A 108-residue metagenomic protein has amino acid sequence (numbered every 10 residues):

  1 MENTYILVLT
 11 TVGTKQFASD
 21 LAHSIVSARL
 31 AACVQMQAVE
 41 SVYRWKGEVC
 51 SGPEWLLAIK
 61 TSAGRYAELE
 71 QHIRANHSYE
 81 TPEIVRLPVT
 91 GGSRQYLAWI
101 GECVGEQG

Functional and structural regions predicted by a protein language model:
M1-G108: Positively charged, small/polar-rich N-terminal and surface patches that mediate targeting and assembly and bind
